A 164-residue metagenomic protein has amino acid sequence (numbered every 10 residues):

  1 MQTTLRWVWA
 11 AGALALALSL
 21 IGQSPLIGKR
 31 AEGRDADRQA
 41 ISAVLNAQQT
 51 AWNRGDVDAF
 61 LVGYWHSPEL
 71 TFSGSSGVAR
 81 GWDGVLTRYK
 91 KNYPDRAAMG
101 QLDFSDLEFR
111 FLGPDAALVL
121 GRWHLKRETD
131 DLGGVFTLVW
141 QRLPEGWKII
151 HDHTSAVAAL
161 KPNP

Functional and structural regions predicted by a protein language model:
M1-A11: Bacterial N-terminal signal peptides that target proteins for export
G12-G63, G84, L160-P164: Short, low-complexity N-terminal intrinsically disordered segments enriched in polar/charged residues
Q39-S42, V57-D115, H124, D131: A solvent-exposed, acidic/Ser-Thr-rich amphipathic alpha-helical stretch
F104-D106, L120, I149: Hydrophobic residues on conserved beta-strands that form the core of alpha/beta folds
F109-A117, W140-G146: A short, structured loop/turn motif at beta-sheet edges
L120-K126: Short beta-strand segments that buttress and anchor functional surface loops
G133-L160: Short beta-strand edge/turn micro-motifs at domain boundaries
